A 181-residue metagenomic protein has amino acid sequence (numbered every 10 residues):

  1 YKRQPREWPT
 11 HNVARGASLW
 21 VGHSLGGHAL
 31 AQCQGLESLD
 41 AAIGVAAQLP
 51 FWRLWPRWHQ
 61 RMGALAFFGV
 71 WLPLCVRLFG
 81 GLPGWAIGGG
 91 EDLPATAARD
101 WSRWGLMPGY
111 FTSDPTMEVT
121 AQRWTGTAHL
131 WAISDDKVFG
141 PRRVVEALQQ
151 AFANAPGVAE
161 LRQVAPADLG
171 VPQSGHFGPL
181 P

Functional and structural regions predicted by a protein language model:
Y1-Q4: Conserved small/polar residues in nucleotide/adenosyl-binding loops
E7, H28-Q32, D114-V119: A generic local structural motif
W8-A17: Gly/Ser-rich "nucleophile elbow"/oxyanion-hole loop immediately N-terminal to the catalytic nucleophile in hydrolases
A17, S38-A41, T127-H129, G157-V158: Residues at the starts of beta-strands that form the adenosine-phosphate
L19-V21, I43-V45, H129-W131, R162: Hydrophobic/aromatic beta-strand patches that form the interior of the parallel beta-sheet core in alpha/beta enzyme
V21-P108: Alpha/beta-hydrolase-fold enzymes
A86-G157: Serine-hydrolase catalytic core
R162-P181: Catalytic active-site module of serine/aspartate enzymes centered on a nucleophile-bearing elbow/loop
